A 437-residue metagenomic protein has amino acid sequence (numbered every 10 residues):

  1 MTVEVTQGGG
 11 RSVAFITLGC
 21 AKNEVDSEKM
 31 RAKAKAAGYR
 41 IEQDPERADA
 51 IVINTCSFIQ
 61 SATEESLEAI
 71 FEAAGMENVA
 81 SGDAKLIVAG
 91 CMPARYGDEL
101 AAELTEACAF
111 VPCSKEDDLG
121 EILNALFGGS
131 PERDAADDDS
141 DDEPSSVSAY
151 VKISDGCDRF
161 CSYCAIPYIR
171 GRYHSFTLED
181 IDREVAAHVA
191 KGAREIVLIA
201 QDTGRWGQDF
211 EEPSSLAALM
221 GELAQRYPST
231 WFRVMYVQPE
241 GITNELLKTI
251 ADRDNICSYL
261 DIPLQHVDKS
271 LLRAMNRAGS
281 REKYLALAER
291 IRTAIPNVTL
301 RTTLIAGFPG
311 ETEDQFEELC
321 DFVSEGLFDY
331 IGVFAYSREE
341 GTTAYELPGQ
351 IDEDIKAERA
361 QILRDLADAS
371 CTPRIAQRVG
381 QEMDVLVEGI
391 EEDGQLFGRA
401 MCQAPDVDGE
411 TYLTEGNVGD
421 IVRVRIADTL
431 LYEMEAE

Functional and structural regions predicted by a protein language model:
M1-W206, E245, I250, L260 (+6 more regions): Proteins enriched for Cys/Gly/acidic motifs involved in redox and nucleic-acid/cofactor modification
L18, F160, C164-G171, W231-E240 (+4 more regions): Conserved strand-turn element in the central/C-terminal portion of the radical SAM core barrel that lines
S57-A62, A193-E222, R226, Q238-E245 (+2 more regions): Conserved glycine-rich "GG(E/T)P / GGGxP" loop and the immediately following alpha-helix in the radical SAM core
A149, I196, F232, S258-L260 (+2 more regions): Hydrophobic faces of well-ordered beta-strands that scaffold small-molecule active sites in alpha/beta enzyme cores
C161, I181, L198, V234 (+7 more regions): Conserved, mostly hydrophobic/aromatic
A190, A217-A218, E222-W231, T243-L304: Radical SAM/AdoMet-radical enzyme domain recognition
E211-A224, N244-S258, E311-F328, E353-E358 (+1 more regions): Short, electropositive alpha-helical surface patch
E346-E437: Terminal RNA-binding accessory module
